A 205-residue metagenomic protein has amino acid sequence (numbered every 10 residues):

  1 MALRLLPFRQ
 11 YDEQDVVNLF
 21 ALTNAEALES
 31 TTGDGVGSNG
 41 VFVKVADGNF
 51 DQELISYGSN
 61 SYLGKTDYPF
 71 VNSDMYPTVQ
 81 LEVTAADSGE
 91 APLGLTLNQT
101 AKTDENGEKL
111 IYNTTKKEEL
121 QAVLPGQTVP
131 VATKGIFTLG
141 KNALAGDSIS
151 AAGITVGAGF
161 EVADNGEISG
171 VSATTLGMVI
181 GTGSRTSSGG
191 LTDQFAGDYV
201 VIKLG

Functional and structural regions predicted by a protein language model:
M1-G205: Surface-exposed, low-hydrophobicity beta-strand/loop segments enriched in small/polar/acidic residues
